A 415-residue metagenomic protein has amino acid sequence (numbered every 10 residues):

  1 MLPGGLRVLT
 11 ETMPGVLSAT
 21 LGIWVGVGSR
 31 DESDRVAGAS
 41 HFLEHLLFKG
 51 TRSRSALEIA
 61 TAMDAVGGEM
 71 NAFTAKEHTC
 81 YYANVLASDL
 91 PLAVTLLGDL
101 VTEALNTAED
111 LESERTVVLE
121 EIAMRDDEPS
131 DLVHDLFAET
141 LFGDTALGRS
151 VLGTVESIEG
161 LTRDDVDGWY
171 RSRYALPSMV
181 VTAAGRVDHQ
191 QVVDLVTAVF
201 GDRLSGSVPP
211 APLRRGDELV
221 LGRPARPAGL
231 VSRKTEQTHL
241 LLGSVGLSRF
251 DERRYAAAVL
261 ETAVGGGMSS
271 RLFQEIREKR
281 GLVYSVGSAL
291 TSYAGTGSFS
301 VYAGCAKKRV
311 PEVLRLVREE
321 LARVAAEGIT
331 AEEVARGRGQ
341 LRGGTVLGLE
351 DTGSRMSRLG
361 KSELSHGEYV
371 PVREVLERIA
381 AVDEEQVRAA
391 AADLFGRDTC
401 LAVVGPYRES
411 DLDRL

Functional and structural regions predicted by a protein language model:
M1, T12, A56-A211, L219 (+6 more regions): Charge-rich, well-structured scaffold segments of protease-associated domains
M1-R7: Non-catalytic terminal extensions that flank enzyme cores
G5, T12-M63, Y174, E252-V264 (+1 more regions): Active/ligand-binding-proximal structured segments within catalytic/core domains that scaffold catalytic residues
G222-R223: C-terminal active-site subregion of NodB/CE4 polysaccharide deacetylases
L242: A domain-level signal for the structural core that forms small-molecule/cofactor-binding pockets and catalytic centers
